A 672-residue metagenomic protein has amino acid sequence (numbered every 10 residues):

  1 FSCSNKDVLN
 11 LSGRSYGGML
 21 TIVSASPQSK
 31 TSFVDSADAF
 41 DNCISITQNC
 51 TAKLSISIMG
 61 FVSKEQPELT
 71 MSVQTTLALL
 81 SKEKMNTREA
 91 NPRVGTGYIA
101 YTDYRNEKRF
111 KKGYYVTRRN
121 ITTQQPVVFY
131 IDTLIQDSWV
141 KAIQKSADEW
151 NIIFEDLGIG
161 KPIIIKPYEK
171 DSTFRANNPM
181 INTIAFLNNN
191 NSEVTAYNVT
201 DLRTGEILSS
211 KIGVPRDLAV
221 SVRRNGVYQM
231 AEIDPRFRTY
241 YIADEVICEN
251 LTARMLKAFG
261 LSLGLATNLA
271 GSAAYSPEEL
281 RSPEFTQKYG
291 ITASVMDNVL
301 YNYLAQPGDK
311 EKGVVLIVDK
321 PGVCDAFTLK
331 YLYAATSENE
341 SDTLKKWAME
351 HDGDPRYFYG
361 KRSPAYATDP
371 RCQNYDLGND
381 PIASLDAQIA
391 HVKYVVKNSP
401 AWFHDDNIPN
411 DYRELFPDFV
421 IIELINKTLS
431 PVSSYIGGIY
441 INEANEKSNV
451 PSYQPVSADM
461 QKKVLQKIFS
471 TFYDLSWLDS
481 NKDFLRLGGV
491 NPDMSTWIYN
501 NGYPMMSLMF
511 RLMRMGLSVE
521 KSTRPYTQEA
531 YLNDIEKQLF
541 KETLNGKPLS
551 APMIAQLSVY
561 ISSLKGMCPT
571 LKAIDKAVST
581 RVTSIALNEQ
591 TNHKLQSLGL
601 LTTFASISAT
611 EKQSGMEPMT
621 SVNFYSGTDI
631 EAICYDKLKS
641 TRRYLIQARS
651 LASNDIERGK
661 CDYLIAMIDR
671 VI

Functional and structural regions predicted by a protein language model:
F1-I135, K141, I153, Y168-S221 (+6 more regions): Auxiliary tRNA-acceptor-end handling modules of aminoacyl-tRNA synthetases
Q136-P162: Zn2+-dependent metallopeptidase catalytic core
Q144-A147, T252, L256, I422 (+1 more regions): Extracytoplasmic/secreted envelope proteins and their assembly/folding machinery, especially bacterial periplasmic
W150, G205, G264: Divalent metal-coordination and catalytic microenvironments
F154-I163, L261-G271, Y435: Surface-exposed helix-capping loop/turn segments at secondary-structure junctions
P167-N190, E249-Q306: The catalytic-center signature of Zn2+-dependent metalloproteases
G271-I672: Conserved catalytic/binding loops enriched for acidic/polar residues
